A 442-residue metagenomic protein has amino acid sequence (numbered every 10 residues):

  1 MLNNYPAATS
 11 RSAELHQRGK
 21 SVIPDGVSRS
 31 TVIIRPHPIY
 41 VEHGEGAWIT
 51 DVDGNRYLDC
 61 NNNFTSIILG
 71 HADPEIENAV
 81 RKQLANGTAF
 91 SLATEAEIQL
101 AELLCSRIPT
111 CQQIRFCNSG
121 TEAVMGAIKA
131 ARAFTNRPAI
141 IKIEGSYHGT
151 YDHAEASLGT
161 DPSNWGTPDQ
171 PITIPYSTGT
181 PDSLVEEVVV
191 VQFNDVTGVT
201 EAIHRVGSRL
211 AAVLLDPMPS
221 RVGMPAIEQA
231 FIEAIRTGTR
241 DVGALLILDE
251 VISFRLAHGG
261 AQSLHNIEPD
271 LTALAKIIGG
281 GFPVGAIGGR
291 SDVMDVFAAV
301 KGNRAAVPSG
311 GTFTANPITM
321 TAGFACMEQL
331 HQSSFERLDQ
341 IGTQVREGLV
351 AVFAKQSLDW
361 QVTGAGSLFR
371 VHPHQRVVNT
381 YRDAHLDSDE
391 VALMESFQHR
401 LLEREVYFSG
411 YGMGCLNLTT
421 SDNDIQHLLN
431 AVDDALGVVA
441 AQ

Functional and structural regions predicted by a protein language model:
M1-Q442: Conserved N-terminal phosphate-binding loop of PLP-dependent enzymes in the Aspartate aminotransferase
